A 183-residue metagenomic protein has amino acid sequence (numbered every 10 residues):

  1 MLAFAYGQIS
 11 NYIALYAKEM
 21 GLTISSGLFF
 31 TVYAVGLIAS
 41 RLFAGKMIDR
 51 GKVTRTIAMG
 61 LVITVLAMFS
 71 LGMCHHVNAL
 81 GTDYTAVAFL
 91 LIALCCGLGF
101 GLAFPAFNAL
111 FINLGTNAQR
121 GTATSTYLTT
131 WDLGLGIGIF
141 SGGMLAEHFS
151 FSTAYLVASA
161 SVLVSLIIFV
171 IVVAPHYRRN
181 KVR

Functional and structural regions predicted by a protein language model:
L2-L22: Helix-loop boundary and gating motifs at the non-cytosolic
T23-I24, N117-Y127: Loop-to-transmembrane helix entry/capping segments in MFS-fold secondary transporters and related SLC/MFSD carriers
L28-L37, W131: Transmembrane alpha-helical segments of major facilitator superfamily
A39-V53, A146: Helix-to-loop junctions at the C-terminal end of transmembrane segments in multipass secondary transporters
R55-S70: Structural signature of the two symmetry-related core transmembrane helices
T85-L102: Hydrophobic core of transmembrane alpha-helices in multi-pass small-molecule transporters, especially MFS/SLC-type
L102-G115: Intracellular juxtamembrane helix-capping segments at the cytosolic ends of symmetry-related transmembrane helices
M144-V162: A membrane-interface helix-boundary motif in multi-pass transporters
